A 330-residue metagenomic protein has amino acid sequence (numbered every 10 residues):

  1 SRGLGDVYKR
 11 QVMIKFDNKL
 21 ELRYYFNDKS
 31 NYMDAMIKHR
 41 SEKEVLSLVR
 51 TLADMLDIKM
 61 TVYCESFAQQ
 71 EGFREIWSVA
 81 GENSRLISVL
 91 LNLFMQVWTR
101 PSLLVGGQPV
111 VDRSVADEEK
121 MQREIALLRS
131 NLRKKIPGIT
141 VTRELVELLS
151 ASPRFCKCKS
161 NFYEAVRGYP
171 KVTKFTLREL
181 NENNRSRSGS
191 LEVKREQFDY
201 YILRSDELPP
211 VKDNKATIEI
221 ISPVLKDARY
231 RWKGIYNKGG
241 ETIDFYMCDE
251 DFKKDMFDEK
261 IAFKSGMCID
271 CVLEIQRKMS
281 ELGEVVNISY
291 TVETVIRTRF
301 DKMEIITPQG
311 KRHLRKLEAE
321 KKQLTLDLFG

Functional and structural regions predicted by a protein language model:
S1-Y8: Short, small-residue-biased leader/transition segments that mark boundaries at the very start of proteins
I14-D213: Charged, alpha-helical interface segments at or near domain boundaries
V211-A228: Structural detector for short beta-strands of small beta-barrel domains
I218, I261-G283: Flexible glycine-rich surface loops and low-complexity tracts that mediate binding to linear polymers
P223-D251: OB-fold (S1/OB) nucleic-acid-binding surfaces
D251-E259: Short alpha-helix capping/helix-loop boundary micro-motifs
K278-T307: OB-fold/S1-family single-stranded nucleic acid-binding modules
D301-G330: Extended, charge-rich, solvent-exposed interface segments
